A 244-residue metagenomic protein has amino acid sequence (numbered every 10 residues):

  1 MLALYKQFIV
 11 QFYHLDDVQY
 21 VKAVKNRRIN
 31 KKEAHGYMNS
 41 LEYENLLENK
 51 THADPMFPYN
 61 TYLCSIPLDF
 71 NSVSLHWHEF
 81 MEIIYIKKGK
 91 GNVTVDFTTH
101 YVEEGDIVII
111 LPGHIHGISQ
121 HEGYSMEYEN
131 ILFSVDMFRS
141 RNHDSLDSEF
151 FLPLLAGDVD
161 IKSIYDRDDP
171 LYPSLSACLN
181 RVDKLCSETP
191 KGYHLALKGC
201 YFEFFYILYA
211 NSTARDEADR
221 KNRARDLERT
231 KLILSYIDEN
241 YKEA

Functional and structural regions predicted by a protein language model:
M1-I107, H114, E122, L146-E149 (+1 more regions): Generic protein-terminus/edge-of-domain signal
Q11, K25, R181-E188: C-terminal regulatory/oligomerization modules of transcriptional regulators
G113-F138, H143-L146: Ligand-binding loop in jelly-roll beta-barrel domains
V135, L179, Y201: Short amphipathic alpha-helical/adjacent loop interface patches that line ligand and macromolecule-binding sites
I161-L171, C186-A244: Short, Lys/Arg-enriched, Trp-marked, Pro/Gly-tolerant hinge/linker segments that flank
L171-A177: Short, well-ordered alpha-helical segments that carry or flank key catalytic/ligand-binding motifs at enzyme/regulatory
